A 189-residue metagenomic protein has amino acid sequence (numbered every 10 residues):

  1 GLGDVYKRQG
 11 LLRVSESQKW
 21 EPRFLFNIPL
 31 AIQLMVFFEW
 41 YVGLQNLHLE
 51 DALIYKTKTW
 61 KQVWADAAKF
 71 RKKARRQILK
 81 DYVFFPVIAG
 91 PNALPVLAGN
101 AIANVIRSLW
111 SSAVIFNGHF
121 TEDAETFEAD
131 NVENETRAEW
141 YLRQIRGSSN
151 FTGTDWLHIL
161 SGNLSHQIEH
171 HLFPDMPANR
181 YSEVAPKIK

Functional and structural regions predicted by a protein language model:
G1, I115-D123, S165-M176: Histidine-centered catalytic micro-motifs
L2-Y6: Short, small-residue-biased leader/transition segments that mark boundaries at the very start of proteins
K7-Q144, S149: Hydrophobic transmembrane alpha-helical segments that form the core helix bundle of multi-pass membrane enzymes
L11-S15, F26-Q33, W156-H171, N179: Membrane-embedded and juxtamembrane structural elements of multi-pass membrane proteins
A98-A101, V105, I159-I188: C-terminal, well-structured subdomains that either form a transmembrane helix-short loop-helix hairpin in multi-pass
V132-N163, Q167, P186-K189: Cytosolic-facing loops and C-terminal tails of multi-pass membrane proteins
